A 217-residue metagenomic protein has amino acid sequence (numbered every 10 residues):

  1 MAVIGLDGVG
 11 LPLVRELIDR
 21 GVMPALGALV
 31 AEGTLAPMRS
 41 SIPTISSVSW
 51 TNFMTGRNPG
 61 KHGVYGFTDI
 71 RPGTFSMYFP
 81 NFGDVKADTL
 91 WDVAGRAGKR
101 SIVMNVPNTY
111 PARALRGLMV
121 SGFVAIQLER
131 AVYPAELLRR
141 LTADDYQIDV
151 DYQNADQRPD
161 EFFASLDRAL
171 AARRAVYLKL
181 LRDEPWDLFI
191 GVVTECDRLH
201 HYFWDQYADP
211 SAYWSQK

Functional and structural regions predicted by a protein language model:
M1-G10, V14-R15, L29, F53 (+2 more regions): Beta-strand elements within well-structured catalytic alpha/beta cores of enzymes that handle phosphate/sulfate esters
A2-L6, L26-G33, S40, G66 (+3 more regions): Alpha-helical context
L6-V9, D19, T34, S40-P43 (+3 more regions): An acidic- and aromatic-residue-enriched active-site/binding cleft used to recognize and process polar
V9, G21-P24, T44-S49, P59-H62 (+3 more regions): Generic alpha-helix structural propensity
V9, M23-L26, P37, G73-F75 (+1 more regions): N-terminal start-of-chain detector that recognizes signal peptides and the immediate post-cleavage beginning
V14-F53, R57, R100-I102: Short, structured active-site-proximal loop/turn typified by the sulfatase FGly-forming signature C/S-X-P-X-R
R57-W214: His/Asp/Glu-rich, glycine-adjacent segments that coordinate divalent cations and/or stabilize oxyanion chemistry on
